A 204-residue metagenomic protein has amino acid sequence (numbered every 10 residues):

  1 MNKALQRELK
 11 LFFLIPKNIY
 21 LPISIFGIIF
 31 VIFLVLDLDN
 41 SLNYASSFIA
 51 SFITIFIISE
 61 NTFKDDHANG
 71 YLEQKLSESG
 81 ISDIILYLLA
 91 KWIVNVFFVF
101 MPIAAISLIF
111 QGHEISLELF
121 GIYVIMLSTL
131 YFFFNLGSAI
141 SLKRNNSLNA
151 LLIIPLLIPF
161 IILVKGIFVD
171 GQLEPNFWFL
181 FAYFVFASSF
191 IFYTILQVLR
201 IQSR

Functional and structural regions predicted by a protein language model:
M1-P22: Aromatic- and glycine-rich beta-strand/loop motifs that create alpha-glucan
I15-N40, Y44-F56, L151-V164, Y183-T194: Hydrophobic alpha-helical transmembrane segments of multi-pass membrane transport/permease proteins
I49-A50, I58, T62, W92-V96 (+3 more regions): Residue-level hotspots within the lipid-embedded alpha helices of multi-pass solute transporters
T62-N95: Helix-loop-helix units of permease transmembrane domains in multi-pass membrane transporters, especially ABC
S82-I109, F184: Selective transmembrane-helix segments that form parts of the transport pathway or gating/packing helices in multipass
F98-T129: Secretory targeting signals
I122-L157, S203-R204: A structural motif at transmembrane helix-loop-helix junctions in multipass membrane proteins
L163-R204: Membrane-interfacial helix-loop-helix junctions in multi-pass membrane proteins
